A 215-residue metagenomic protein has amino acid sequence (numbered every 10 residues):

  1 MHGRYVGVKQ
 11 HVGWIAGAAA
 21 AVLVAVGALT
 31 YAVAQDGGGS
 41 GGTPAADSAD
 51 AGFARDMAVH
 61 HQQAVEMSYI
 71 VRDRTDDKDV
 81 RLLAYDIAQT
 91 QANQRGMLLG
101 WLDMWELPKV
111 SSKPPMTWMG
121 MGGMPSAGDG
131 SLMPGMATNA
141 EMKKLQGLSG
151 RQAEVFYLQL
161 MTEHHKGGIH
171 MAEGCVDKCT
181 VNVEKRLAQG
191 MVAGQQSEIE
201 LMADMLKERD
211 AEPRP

Functional and structural regions predicted by a protein language model:
H2-P215: All-alpha RGS (Regulator of G-protein Signaling) helical domain and cognate RGS-like helical scaffolds
